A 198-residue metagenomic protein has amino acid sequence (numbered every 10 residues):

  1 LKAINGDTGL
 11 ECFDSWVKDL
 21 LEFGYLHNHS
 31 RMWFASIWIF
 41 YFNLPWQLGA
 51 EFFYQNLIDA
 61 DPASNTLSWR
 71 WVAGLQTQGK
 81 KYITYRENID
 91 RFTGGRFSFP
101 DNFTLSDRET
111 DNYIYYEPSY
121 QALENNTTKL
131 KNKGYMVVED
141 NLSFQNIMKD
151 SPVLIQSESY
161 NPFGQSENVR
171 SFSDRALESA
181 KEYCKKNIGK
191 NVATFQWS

Functional and structural regions predicted by a protein language model:
L1-N28, S36, F40-S198: C-terminal catalytic domain of photolyase/cryptochrome flavoproteins, centering on the FAD-binding pocket
W33: Short, conserved phosphate-binding/catalytic loop or strand-edge motifs used in phosphoryl-/nucleotidyl-transfer
